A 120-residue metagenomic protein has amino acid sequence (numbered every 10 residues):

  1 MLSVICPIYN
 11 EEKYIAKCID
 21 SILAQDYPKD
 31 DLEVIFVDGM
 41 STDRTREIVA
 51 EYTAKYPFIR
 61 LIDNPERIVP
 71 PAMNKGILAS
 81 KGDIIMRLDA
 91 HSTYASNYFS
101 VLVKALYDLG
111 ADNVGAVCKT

Functional and structural regions predicted by a protein language model:
M1-S21: N-proximal low-complexity "stem/linker" segments adjacent to membrane-targeting elements
Y14-A16, D43-E51, N97: Acidic helix N-cap motif at the loop->helix transition within catalytic regions of sugar-transfer enzymes
S21-D31: Short, acidic, metal-binding catalytic loop of nucleotide-sugar glycosyltransferases
D31-M40, R60-P65: Short beta-strand/loop segment that forms part of the nucleotide-sugar
D38-E47, S92: A conserved acidic beta->alpha catalytic loop
N64-S80, V101: Glycine-rich, basic loop-to-helix element that forms the pyrophosphate-binding segment of sugar-nucleotide handling
I85: Short aromatic/hydrophobic "clamp" motif used to bind/position activated sugar donors
N97-T120: Conserved donor NDP-sugar-binding/catalytic core segment of glycosyltransferases
